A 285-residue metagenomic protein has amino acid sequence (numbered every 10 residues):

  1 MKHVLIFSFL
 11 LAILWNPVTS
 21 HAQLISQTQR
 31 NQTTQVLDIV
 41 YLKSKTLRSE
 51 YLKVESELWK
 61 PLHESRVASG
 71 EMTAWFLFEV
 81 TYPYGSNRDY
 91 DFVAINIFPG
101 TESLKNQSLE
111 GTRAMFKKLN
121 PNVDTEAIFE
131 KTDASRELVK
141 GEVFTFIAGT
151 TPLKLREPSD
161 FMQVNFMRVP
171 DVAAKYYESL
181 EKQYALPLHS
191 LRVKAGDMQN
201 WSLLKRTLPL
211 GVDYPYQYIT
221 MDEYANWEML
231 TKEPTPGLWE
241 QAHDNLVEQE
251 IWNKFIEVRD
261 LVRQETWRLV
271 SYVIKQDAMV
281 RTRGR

Functional and structural regions predicted by a protein language model:
M1-V4, Q23: Positively charged n-region of N-terminal signal peptides that target proteins for export
K2, W15, D124-I128: Compositionally biased, low-complexity segments enriched in small residues
F7-N16: Bacterial N-terminal signal peptides
A22-F116, E126-R285: Short S/T/G/P-rich N-terminal loop/turn motif that feeds into the first structured element of a domain
